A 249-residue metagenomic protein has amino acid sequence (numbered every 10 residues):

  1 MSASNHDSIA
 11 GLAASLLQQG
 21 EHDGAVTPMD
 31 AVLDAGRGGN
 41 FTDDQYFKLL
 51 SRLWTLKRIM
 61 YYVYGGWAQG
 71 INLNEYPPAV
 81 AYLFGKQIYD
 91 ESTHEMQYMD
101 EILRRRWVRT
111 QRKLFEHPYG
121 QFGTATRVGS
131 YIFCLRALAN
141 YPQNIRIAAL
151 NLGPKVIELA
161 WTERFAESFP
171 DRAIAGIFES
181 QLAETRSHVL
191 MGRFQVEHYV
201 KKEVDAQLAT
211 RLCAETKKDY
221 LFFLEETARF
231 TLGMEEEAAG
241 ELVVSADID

Functional and structural regions predicted by a protein language model:
S2-D249: Non-heme di-metal
